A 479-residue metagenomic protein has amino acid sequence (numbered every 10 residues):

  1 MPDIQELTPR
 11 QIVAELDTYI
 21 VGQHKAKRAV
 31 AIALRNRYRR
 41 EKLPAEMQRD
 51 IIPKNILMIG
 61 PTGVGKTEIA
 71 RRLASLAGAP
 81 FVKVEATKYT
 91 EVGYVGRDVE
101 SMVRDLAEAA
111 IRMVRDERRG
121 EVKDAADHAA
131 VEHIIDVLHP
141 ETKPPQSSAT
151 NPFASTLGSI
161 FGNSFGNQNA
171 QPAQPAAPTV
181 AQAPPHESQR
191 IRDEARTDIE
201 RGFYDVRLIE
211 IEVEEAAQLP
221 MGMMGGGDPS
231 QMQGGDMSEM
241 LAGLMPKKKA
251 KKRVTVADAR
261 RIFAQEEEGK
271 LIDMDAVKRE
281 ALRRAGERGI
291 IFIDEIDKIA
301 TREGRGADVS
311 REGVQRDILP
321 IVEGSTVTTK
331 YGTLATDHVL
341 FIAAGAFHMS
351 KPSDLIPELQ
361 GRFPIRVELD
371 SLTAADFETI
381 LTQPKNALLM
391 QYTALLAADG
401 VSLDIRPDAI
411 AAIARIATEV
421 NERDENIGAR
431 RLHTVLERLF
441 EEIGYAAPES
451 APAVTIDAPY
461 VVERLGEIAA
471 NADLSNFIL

Functional and structural regions predicted by a protein language model:
M1-L479: Non-catalytic accessory segments flanking P-loop/AAA+ NTPase cores
